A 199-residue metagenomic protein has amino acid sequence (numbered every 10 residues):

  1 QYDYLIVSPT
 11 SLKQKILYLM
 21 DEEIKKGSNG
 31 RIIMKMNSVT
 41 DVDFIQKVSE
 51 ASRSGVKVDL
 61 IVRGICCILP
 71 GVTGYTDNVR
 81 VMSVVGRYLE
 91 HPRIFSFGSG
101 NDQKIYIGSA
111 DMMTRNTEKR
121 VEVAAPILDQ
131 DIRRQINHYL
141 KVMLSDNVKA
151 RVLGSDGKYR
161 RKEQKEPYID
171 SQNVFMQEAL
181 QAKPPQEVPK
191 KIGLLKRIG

Functional and structural regions predicted by a protein language model:
Q1-Y2: Polar, glycine-rich mid-to-C-terminal structural blocks that act as macromolecule-binding/assembly scaffolds
S8-G199: PLD/PLD-like phosphodiesterase catalytic module centered on the HKD motif
